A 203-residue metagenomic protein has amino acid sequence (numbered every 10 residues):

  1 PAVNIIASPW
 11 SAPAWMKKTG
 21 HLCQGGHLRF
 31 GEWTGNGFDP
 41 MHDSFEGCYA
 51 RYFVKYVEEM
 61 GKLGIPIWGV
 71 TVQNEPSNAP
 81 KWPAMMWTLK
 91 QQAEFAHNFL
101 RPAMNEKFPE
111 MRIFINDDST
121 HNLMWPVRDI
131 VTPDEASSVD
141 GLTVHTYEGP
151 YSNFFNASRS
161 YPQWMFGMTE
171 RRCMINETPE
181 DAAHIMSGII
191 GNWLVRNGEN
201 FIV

Functional and structural regions predicted by a protein language model:
P1-T132, Y147: Substrate-binding cleft and catalytic face of glycoside hydrolase catalytic domains, especially the flexible beta-alpha
A2-N4, L63-G69, F108-R112, S137-D140 (+2 more regions): Loop/turn elements at helix/coil->beta-strand transitions in domains of secreted/extracellular proteins
G141-V203: Catalytic-core region of carbohydrate-active enzymes that cleave or remodel glycosidic bonds
